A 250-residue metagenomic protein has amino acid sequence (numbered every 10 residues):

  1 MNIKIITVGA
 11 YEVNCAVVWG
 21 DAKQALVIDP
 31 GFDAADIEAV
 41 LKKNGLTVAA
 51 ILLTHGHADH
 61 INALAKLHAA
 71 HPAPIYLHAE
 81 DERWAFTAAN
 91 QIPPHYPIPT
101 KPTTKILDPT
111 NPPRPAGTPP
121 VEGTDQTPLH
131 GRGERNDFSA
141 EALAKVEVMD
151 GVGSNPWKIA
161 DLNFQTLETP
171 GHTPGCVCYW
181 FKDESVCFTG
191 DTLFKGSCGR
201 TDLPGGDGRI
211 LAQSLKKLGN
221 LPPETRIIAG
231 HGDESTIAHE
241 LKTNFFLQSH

Functional and structural regions predicted by a protein language model:
M1-I5, S154, N163-Q165: Short, hydrophobic/aromatic-rich segments at coil-to-beta transitions
M1-N44, Y179-G190: Conserved beta-strand hairpin/beta-sheet module of binuclear metal-dependent hydrolase folds, prominently
I6, V18, G153-I159: Short acidic-hydrophobic surface loop/beta-edge motif
L26, L52, I75, F188 (+1 more regions): Residue-level marker for buried hydrophobic side chains located in beta-strands that build the well-ordered beta-sheet
L26-I28, A50-L52, T166-E168: Short catalytic-loop micro-motif centered on adjacent basic/acidic residues
D33-D36, V40-P128, E134-W157, K242-F246: Active-site HxH/HxHxD metal-binding segment of metal-dependent hydrolases
N90-H95, P113-G117, T124-T127, G131-A144 (+1 more regions): Metallo-beta-lactamase
